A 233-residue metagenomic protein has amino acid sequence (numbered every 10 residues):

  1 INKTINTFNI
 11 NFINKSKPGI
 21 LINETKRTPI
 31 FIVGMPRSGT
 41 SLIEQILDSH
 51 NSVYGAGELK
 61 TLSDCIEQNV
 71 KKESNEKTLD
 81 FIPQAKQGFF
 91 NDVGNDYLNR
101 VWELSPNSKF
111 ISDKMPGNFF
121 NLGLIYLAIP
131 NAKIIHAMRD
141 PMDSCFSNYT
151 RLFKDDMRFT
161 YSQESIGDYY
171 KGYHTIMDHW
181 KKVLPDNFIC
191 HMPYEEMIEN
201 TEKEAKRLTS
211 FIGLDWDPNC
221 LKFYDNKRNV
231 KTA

Functional and structural regions predicted by a protein language model:
I1-L104: Alpha-helical solenoid repeat scaffolds of the TPR/TPR-like class and their adjacent stem/linker regions that mediate
A56, L62-Q84, W102-A233: PAPS-dependent sulfotransferase catalytic domain
